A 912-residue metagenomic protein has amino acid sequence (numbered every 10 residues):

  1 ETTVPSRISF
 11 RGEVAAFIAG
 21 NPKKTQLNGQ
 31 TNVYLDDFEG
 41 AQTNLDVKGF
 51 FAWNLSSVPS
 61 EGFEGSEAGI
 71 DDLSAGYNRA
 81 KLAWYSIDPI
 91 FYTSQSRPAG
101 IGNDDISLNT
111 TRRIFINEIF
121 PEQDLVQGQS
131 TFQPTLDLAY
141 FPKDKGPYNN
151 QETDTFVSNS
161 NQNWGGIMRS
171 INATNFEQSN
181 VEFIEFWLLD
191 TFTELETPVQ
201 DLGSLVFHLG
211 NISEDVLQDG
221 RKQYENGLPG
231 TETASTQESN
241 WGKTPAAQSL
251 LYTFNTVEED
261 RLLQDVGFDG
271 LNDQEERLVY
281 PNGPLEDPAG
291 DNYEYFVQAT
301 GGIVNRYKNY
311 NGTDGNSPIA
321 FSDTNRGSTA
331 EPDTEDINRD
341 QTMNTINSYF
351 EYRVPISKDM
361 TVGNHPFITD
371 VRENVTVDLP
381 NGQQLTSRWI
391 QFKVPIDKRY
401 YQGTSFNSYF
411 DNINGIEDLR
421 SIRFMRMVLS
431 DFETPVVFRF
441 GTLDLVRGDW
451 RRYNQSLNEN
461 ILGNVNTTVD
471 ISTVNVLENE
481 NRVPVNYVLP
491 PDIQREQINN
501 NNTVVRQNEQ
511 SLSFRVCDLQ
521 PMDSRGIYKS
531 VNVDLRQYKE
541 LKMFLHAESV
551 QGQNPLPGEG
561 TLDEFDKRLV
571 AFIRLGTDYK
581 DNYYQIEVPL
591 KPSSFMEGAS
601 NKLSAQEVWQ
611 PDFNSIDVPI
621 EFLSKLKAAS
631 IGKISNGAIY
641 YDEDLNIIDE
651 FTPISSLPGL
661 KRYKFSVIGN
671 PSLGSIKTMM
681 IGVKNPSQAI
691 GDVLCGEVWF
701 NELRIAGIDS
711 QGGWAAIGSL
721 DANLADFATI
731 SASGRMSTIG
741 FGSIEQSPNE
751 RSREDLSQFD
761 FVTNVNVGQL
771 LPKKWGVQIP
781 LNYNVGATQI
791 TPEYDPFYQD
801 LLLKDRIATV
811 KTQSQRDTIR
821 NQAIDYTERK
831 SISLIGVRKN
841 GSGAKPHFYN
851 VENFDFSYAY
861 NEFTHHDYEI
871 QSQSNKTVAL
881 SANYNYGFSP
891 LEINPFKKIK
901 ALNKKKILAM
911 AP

Functional and structural regions predicted by a protein language model:
E1-P912: Surface-exposed, low-hydrophobicity segments enriched in Gly/Pro/acidic/Ser residues that characterize the mature
